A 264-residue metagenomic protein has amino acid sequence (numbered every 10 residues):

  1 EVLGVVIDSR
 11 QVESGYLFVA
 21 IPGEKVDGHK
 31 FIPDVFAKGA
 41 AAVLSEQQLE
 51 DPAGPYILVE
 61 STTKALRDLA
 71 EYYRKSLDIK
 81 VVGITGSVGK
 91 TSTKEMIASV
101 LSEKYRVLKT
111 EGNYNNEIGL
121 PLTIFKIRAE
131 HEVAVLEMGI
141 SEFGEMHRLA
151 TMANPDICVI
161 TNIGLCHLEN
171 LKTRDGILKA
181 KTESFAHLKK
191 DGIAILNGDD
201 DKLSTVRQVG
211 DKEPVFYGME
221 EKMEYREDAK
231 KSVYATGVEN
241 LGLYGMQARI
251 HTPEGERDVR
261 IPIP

Functional and structural regions predicted by a protein language model:
E1-D68: N-terminal leader/targeting and accessory segments in enzymes
V2, S14-G15, A53, I79 (+4 more regions): A general structural motif
I7-D8, A20-P22, K109-E111, L136 (+1 more regions): Thr-Gly-centered strand-to-loop micro-motif
V19, L44, I57, V82 (+5 more regions): Hydrophobic/aromatic beta-strand patches that form the interior of the parallel beta-sheet core in alpha/beta enzyme
V43-E50, G198-K202, M219-K222: Short, polar loop motifs at secondary-structure junctions
A53, L66-D68, E117-L120, H167-L171 (+1 more regions): Short, charged, surface-exposed secondary-structure boundary motifs
A65-G198, K202-K212, T252: Phosphate-binding loop of NTP-binding sites
R174-D175, Q208, K212-P264: Adenine nucleotide phosphate-binding catalytic loops in nucleotide-utilizing enzymes
